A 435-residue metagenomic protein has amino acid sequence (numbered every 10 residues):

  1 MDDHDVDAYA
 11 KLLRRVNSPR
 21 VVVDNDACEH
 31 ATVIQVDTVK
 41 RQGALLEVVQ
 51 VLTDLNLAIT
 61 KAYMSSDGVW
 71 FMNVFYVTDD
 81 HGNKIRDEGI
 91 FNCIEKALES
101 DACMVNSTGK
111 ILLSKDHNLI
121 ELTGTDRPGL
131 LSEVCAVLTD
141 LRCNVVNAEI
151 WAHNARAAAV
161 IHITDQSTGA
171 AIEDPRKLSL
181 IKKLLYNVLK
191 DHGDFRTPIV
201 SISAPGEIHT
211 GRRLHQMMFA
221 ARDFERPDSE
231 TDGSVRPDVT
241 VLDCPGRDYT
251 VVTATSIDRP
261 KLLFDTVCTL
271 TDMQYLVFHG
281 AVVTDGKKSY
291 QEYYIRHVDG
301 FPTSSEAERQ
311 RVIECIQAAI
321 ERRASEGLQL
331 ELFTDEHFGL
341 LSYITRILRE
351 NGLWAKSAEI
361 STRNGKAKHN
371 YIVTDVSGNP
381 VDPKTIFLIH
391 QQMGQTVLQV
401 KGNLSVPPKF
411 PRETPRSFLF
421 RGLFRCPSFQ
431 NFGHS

Functional and structural regions predicted by a protein language model:
M1-S435: Regulatory modules associated with amino-acid/nitrogen control
